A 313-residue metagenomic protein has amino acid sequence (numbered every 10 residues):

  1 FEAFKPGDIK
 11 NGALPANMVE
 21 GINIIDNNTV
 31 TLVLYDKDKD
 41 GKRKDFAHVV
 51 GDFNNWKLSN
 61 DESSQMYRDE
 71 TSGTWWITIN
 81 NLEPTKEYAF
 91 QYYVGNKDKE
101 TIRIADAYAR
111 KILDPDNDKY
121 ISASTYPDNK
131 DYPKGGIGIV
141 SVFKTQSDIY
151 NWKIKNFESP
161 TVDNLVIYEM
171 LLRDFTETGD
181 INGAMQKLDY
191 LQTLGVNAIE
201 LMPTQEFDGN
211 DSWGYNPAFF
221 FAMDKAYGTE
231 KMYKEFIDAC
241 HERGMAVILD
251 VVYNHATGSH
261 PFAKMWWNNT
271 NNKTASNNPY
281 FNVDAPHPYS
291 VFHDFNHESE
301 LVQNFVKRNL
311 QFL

Functional and structural regions predicted by a protein language model:
F1-D45, P127: Non-catalytic, glycine-rich low-complexity segments
F1-E2, Y88-V94: Short, aromatic- and glycine-rich surface loops/edge beta-strands on solvent-exposed regions
N17-I24, Q65-R68, E158: Short amphipathic beta-strand and strand-loop transition segments with alternating hydrophobic
N27-T31, T74-W76, I167: Intrinsic-disorder/low-complexity, polar/charged segments enriched in Ser/Thr/Lys/Arg/Asp/Glu/Gln
V33-T85, G95-N117: Aromatic-rich carbohydrate-binding modules that target alpha-glucans
E83-E87, H241-E242: Localized edge beta-strand/strand-to-loop motifs within extracellular or lumenal beta-rich domains
F90, K99-I154, F262-P288: Core domains of carbohydrate- and sulfate-ester-processing enzymes
I149, K153-L165, L171-F312: Substrate-binding/active-site clefts of carbohydrate-active enzymes
